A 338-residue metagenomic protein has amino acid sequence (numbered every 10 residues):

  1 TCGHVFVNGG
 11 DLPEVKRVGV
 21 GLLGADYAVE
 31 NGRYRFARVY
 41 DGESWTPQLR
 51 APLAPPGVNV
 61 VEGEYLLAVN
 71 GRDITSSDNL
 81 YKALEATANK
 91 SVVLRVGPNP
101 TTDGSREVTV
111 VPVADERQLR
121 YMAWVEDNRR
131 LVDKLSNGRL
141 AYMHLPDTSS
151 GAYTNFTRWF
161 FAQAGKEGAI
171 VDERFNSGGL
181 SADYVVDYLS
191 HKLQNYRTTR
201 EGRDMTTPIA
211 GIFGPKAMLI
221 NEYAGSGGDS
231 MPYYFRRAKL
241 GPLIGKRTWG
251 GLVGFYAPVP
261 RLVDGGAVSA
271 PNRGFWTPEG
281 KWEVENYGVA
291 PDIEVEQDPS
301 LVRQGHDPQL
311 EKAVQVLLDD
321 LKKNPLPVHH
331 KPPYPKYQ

Functional and structural regions predicted by a protein language model:
T1-P13: Amphipathic alpha-helical
G10-K16, G42-L53, L67, R72-V263 (+2 more regions): Cleft-lining beta-strand/loop regions that shape enzyme active-site pockets
E14-G21, P208-A210, H330-Q338: Amphipathic alpha-helical surface "interface" segments used for docking/oligomerization or membrane association within
V18-S76, R273: PDZ/PDZ-like domain segments forming the peptide/carboxylate-binding groove, activating on the N-terminal beta-strands
A28, R95-N99, W276: A generic structural motif
V60-E64, A164-K166, G288-E296: Short acidic (Asp/Glu) and glycine-rich catalytic loops that position anionic groups and cofactors
R129-L131, A224-S226, R261-V295: Metal-dependent DNA phosphodiester-chemistry modules and their immediately adjacent helices/loops in DNA-processing
V316-Q338: Gram-negative outer-membrane assembly/targeting C-terminal domains
